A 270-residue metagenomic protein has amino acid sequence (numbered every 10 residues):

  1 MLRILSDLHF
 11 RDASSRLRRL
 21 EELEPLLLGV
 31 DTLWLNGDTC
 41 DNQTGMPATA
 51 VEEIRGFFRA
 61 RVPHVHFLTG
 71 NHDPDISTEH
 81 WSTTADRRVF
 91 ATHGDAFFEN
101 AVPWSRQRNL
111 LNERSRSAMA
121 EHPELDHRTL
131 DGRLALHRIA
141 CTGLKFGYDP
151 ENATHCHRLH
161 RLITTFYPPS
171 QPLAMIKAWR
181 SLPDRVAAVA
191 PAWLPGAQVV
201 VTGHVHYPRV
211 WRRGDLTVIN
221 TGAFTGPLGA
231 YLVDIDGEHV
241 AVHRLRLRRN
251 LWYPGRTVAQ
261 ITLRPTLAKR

Functional and structural regions predicted by a protein language model:
M1-D7, W104-S105, K269-R270: N-terminal intrinsically disordered, low-complexity tails enriched in polar/charged
R3-R88: Core catalytic region of metal-dependent phosphoesterases/phosphodiesterases, especially metallo-beta-lactamase-like
D12, F67, I219-R270: Long, positively charged, glycine-interspersed low-complexity recognition regions
R18-M46, E151-L162, P169-A197: N-terminal short leaders/motifs
L33-D38, H64-F67, F97-N100, M119-D126 (+2 more regions): Short C-terminal domain-edge/linker segments immediately following a structured domain
E52-A60, A85-D86, M119-T129, L134-N152 (+1 more regions): A broadly tuned preference for mixed-charge, low-complexity surface segments
E53-R59, T83-N112, W179-H243: Conserved beta-sheet core of the metallophosphoesterase superfamily
G94-R185: Active-site-proximal loop/helix segment associated with metal-binding centers of metalloenzymes
